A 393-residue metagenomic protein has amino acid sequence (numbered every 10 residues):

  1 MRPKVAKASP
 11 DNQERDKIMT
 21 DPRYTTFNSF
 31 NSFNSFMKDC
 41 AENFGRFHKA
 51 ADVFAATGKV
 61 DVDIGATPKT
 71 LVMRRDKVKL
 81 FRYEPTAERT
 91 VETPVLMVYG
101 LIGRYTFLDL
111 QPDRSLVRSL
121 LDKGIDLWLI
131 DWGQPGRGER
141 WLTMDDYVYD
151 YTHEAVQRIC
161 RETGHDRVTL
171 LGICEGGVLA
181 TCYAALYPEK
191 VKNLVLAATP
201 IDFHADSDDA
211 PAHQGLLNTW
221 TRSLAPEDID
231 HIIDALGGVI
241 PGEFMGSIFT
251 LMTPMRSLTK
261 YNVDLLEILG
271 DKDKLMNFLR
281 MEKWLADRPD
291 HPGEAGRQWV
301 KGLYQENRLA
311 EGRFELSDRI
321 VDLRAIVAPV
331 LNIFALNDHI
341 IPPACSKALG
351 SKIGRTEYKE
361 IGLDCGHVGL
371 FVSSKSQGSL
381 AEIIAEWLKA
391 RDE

Functional and structural regions predicted by a protein language model:
R2, E14-F36, R161, H165 (+1 more regions): Alpha/beta-hydrolase-fold enzymes
L71-G136: Short, surface-exposed "cap/lid" segments of acyl-processing enzymes
L142-E162: Alpha/beta-hydrolase active-site loop
L171-G176, A180: Gly/Ala-rich beta-loop-alpha elbow adjacent to hydrolase catalytic centers
I326, N332-F334, D338: Short beta-strand/loop motif that positions the catalytic acidic residue of the alpha/beta-hydrolase fold
A328, P342-S351: Short alpha-helix in the alpha/beta-hydrolase fold that links the catalytic acid
K352-V368: Catalytic histidine neighborhood in serine/cysteine hydrolases with alpha/beta-hydrolase-type architecture
C365-G378: Catalytic histidine-centered segment of alpha/beta-hydrolase-like enzymes
